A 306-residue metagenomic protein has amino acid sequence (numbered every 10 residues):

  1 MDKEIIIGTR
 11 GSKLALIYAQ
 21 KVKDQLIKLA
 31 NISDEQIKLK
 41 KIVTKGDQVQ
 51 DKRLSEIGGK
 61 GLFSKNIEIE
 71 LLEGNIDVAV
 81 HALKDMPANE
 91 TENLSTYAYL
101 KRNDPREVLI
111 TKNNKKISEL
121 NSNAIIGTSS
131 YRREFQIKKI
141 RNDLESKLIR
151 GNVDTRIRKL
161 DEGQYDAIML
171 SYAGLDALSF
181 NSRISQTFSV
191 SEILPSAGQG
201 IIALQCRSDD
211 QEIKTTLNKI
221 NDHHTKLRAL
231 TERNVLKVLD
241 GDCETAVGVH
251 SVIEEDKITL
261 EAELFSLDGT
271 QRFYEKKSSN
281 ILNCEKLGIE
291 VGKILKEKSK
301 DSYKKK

Functional and structural regions predicted by a protein language model:
D2-V49, E56, K139-K306: Small-molecule-sensing regulatory modules
I6-G8, K40, A79, Y97 (+1 more regions): Short, well-ordered beta-strand segments
D51-D77: Short, structured active-site "lid" loops
F63, H81, M169-L170: Short beta-strand and adjacent tight-turn residues that come in two discontinuous sequence segments and form the edges
I76-V80, D166-A167: Short, Asp-centered acidic motifs that coordinate Mg2+ and/or phosphate in catalytic or ligand-binding sites
L83-K84, E92-L144: A conserved helix-loop-strand patch within extracytoplasmic ligand-binding domains of the periplasmic binding
L83-M86, A173-L175: Short glycine-rich anion-binding loops that position phosphate/pyrophosphate groups of nucleotides and phosphorylated
